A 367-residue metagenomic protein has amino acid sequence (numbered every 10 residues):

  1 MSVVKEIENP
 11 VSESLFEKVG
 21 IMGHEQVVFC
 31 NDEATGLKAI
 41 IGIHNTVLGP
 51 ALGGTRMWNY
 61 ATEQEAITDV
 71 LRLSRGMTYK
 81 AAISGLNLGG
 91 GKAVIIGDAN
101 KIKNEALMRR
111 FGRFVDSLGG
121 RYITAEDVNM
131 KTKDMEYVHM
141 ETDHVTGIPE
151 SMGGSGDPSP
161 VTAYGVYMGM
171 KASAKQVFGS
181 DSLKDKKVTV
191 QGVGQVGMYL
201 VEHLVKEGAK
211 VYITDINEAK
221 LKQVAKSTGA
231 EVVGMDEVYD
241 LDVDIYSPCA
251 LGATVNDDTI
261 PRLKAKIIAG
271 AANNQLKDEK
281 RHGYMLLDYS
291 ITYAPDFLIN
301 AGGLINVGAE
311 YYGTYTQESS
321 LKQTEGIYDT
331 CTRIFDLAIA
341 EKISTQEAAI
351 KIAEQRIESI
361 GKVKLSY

Functional and structural regions predicted by a protein language model:
M1-M152: N-terminal ligand-binding/catalytic initiation module
A61-D69, I102-A106, R110, N129-K133 (+16 more regions): Conserved active-site and cofactor/substrate-binding residues in soluble primary-metabolism enzymes
A81-L86, R121-D127, F178-K186, M235 (+2 more regions): Flexible, glycine/charged-enriched surface loops at secondary-structure junctions
A125-G156, V161-T162, E218-E231, D236-Y239 (+1 more regions): Small/polar-residue-rich loop-to-helix segments that shape phosphate-bearing ligand pockets
D157-I245: Glycine-rich phosphate/diphosphate-binding loop of Rossmann-like nucleotide-binding domains
A174, K266-Y367: Adenosine-phosphate binding glycine-rich loop
E218-L298: Rossmann-like adenosine-cofactor binding region
